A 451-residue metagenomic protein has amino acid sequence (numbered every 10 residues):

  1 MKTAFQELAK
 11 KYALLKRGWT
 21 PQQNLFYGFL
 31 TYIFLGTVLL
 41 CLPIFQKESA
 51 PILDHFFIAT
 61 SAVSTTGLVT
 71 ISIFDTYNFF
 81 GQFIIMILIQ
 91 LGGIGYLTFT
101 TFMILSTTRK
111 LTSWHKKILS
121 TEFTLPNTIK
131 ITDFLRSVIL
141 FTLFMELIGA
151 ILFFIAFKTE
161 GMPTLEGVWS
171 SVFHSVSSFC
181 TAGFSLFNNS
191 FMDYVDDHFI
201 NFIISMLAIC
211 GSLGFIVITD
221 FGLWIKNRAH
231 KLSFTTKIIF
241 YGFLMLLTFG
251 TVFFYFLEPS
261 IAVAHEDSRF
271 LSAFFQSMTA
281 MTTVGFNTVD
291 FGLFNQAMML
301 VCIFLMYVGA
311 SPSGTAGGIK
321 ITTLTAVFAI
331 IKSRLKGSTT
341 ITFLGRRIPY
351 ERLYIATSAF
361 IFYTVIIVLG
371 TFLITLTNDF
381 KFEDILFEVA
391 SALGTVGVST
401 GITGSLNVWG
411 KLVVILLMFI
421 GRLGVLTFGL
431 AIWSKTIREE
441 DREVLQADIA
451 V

Functional and structural regions predicted by a protein language model:
M1-V451: Membrane-proximal intracellular helices of multi-pass ion channels
